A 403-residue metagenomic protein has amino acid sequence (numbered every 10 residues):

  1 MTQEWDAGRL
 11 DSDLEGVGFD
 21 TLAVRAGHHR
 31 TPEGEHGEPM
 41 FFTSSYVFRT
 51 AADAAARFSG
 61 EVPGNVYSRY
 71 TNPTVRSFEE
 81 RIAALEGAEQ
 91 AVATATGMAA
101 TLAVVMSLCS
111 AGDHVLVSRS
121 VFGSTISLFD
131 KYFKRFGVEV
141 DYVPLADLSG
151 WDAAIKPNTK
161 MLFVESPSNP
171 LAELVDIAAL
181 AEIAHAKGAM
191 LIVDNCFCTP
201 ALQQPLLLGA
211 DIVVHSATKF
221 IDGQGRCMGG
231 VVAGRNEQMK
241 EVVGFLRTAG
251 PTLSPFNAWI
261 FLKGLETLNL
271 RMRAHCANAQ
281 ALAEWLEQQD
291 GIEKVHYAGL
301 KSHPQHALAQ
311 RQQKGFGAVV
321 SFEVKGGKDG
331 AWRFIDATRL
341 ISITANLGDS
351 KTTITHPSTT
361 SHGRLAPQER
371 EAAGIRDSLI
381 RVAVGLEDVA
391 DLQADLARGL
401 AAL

Functional and structural regions predicted by a protein language model:
M1-G8, D130-K131, E139-D141, P157 (+2 more regions): PLP-dependent enzyme catalytic core of the Aspartate aminotransferase-like
T2-G16, A23-P32, Q90-G291, H296: Conserved PLP-enzyme active-site core in the AAT-like
T2-N72, E80: N-terminal "arm"/small-domain region of PLP-dependent enzymes with the aminotransferase-like
H28, F42-F48, F197, K219 (+6 more regions): Glycine-rich beta-alpha junction loops
T31, V47-A51, M239-K240, G327-G330 (+2 more regions): Short, acidic Gly/Pro/Ser/Thr-rich loop/turn segments
T50-A99, S124-K131: Conserved N-terminal alpha-helix of the aminotransferase class I/II PLP-enzyme fold
L85, L286-D290, T338: Acidic-histidine catalytic/liganding microenvironments
K294-I380, V384: Conserved C-terminal alpha-helix-loop-beta "cap" of PLP-dependent enzymes that closes/shapes the active-site mouth
